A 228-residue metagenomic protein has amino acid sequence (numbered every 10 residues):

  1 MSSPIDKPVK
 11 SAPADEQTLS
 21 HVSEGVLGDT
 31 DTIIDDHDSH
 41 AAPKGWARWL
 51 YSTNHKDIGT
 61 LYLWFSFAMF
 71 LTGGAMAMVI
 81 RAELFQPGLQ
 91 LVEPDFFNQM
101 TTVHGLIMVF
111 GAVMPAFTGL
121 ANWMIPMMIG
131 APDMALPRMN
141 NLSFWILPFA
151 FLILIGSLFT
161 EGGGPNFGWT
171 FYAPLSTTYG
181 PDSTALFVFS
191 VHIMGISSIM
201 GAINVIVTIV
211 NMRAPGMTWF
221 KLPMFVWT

Functional and structural regions predicted by a protein language model:
S2-T228: ...captures the hydrophobic TM-helix bundle architecture rather than a specific catalytic motif, and can also fire on
